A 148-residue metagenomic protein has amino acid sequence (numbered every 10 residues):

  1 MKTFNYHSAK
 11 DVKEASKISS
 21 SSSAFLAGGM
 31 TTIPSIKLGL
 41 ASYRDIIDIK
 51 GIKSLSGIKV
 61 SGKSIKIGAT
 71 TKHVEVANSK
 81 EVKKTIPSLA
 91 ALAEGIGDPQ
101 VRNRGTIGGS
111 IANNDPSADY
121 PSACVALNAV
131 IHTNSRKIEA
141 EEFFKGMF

Functional and structural regions predicted by a protein language model:
M1-F148: C-terminal structural segment of proteins
